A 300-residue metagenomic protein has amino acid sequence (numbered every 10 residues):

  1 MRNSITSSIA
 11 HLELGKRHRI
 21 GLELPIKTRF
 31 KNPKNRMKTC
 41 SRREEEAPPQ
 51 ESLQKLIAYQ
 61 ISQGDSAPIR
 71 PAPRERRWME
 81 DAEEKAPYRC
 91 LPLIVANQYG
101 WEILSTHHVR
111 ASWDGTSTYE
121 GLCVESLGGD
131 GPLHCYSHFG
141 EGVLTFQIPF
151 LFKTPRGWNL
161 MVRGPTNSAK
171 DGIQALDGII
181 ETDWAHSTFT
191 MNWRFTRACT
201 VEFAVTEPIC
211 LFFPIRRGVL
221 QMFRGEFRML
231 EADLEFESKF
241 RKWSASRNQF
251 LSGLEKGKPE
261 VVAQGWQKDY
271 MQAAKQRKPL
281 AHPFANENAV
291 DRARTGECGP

Functional and structural regions predicted by a protein language model:
M1-A185, C199-P300: Non-catalytic terminal segments and appended small domains
W184-N192: Aromatic sugar-binding surface patches on proteins that engage polysaccharides or sugar-phosphate polymers
W193-A198: Short alpha-helix capping/helix-loop boundary micro-motifs
